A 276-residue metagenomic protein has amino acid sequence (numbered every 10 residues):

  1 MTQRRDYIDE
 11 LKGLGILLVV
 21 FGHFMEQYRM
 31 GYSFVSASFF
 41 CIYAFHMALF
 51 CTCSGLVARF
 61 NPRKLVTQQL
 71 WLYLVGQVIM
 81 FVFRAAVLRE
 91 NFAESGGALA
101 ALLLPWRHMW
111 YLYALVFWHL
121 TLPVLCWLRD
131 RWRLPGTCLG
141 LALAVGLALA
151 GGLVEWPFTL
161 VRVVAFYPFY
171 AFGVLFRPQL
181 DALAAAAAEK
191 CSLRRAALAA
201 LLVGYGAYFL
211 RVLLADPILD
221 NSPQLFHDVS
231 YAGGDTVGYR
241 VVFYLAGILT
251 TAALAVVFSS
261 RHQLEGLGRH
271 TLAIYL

Functional and structural regions predicted by a protein language model:
M1-L276: Alpha-helical transmembrane segments and their immediate juxtamembrane cytosolic regions
